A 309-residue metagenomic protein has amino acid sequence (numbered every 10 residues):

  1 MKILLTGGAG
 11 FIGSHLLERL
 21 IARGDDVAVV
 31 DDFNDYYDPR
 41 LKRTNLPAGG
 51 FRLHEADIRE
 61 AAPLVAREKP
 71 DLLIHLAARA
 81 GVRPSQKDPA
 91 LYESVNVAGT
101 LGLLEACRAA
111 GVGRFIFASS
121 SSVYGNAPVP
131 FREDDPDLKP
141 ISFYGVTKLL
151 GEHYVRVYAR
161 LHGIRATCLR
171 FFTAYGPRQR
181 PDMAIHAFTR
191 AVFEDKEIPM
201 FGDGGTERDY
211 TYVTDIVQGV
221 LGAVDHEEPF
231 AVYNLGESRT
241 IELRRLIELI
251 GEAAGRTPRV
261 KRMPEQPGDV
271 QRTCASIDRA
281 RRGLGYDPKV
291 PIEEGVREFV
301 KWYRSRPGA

Functional and structural regions predicted by a protein language model:
M1-A174, T214: N-terminal Rossmann-like NAD(P)+-binding domain of SDR-like oxidoreductases, especially those catalyzing
E18, A66, L104, R156 (+4 more regions): Solvent-exposed, non-membrane alpha-helical residues enriched in polar/charged side chains
A22, V192-A309: C-terminal substrate-binding subdomain of Rossmann-fold SDR/epimerase-dehydratase oxidoreductases
P130, P181-T189, I250: A glycine/serine/threonine-rich, flexible loop-to-helix segment that serves as the NAD(P) cofactor-binding "lid"
L150, Y154, Y158, F188 (+2 more regions): Hydrophobic alpha-helix immediately C-terminal to the catalytic Tyr-X-X-X-Lys motif of short-chain
